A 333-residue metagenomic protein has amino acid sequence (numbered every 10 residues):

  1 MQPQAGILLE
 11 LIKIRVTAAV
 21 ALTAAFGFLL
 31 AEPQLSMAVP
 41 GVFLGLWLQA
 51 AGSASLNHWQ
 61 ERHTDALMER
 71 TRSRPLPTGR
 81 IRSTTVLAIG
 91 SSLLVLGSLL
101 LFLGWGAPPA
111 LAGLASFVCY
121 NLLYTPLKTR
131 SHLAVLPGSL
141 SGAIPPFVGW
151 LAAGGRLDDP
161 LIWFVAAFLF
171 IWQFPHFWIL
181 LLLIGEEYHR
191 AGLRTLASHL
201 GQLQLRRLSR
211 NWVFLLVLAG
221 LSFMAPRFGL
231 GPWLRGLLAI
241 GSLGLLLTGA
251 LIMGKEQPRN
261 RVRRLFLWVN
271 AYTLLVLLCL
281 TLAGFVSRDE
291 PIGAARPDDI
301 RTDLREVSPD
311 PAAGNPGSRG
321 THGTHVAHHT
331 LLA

Functional and structural regions predicted by a protein language model:
M1-Q2, Q60-I81, W178-L205: Cytosolic, membrane-interface loops and tails of multi-pass inner-membrane proteins
A19-A25, P75, L93, P137-A153 (+2 more regions): Small-residue-rich segments of transmembrane alpha-helices in multi-pass membrane proteins, especially helix faces
L22-R62, E69-R70, L94, S98 (+3 more regions): Membrane-embedded alpha-helical segments that form the functional core of polytopic membrane enzymes, especially those
R70-A110, G201-R227: Multi-pass membrane catalytic core of lipid/isoprenoid biosynthesis enzymes
S83-G154: Intramembrane alpha-helical segments
F147-L157, L216-F223, Y272-P291: Hydrophobic alpha-helical transmembrane segments in multi-pass integral membrane proteins
L246-V276: Interfacial loop-to-transmembrane junctions
F285-A333: Low-complexity, proline/glycine-enriched hydrophobic segments characteristic of transmembrane helices
